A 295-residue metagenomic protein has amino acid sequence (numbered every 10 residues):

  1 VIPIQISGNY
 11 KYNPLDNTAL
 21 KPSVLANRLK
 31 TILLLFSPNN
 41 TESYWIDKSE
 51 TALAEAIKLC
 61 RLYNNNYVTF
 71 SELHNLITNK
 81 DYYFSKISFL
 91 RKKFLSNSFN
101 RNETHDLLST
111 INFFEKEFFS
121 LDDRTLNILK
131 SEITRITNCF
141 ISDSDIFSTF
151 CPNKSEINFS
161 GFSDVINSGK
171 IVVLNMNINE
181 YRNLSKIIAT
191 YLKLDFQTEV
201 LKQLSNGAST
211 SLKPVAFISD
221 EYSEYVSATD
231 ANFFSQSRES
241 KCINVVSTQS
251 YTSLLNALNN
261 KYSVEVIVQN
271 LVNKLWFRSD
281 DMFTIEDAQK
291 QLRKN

Functional and structural regions predicted by a protein language model:
V1-C242: P-loop NTPase motor domains
V1-P3, I243-Q249, K274-R278: Short hydrophobic alpha-helical runs that function as membrane-insertion/retention elements
S7-Y10, I178-Y181, S250-L254, D280-T284: Conserved nucleotide-binding/hydrolysis micro-motifs of P-loop NTPases
Y44-T51, E55-K58, S160-S163, N232-S235 (+1 more regions): P-loop NTPase motor core of the ASCE superfamily
D145-S148, V245-S247, W276-F277, F283-E286: Acidic/polar loop patches that form or flank catalytic/metal-binding clefts of enzymes that bind anionic ligands
S237-L258: Sensor-1/coupling segment of RecA-like P-loop NTPase cores
